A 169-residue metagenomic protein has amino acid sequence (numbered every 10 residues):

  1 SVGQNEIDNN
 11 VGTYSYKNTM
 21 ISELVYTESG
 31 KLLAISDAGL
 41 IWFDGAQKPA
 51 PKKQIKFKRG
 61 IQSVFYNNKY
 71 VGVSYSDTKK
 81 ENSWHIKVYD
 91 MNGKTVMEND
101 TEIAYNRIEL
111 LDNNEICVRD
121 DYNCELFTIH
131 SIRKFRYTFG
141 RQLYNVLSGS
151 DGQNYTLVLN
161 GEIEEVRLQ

Functional and structural regions predicted by a protein language model:
S1, G39-F43, K80-K87, N123-F127 (+1 more regions): Structural motif
S1-D37: Solenoidal tandem-repeat scaffolds enriched in leucines and small polar residues
V2-Q4, D44-K48, Y89-K94, T128-I132 (+1 more regions): Short loop/turn segments that connect beta-strands within beta-propeller blades
D8-S15, P49-I55, G93-D100, I132-Y137: A short beta-strand motif characteristic of beta-propeller blades
G12, A34, G39, G45 (+7 more regions): Small side chains
N18-T27, F57-N68, T101-N113, G140-G152: Repeated scaffold domains used in trafficking and secretory/extracellular systems, primarily beta-propellers
V25, G30-I35, K69-S76, E109 (+2 more regions): Short beta-strand elements that form the blades of beta-propeller/WD-repeat-like and other beta-sheet-rich scaffold
E98-T101, N106-I108, C117-Q169: Hydrophilic extracytoplasmic domains
